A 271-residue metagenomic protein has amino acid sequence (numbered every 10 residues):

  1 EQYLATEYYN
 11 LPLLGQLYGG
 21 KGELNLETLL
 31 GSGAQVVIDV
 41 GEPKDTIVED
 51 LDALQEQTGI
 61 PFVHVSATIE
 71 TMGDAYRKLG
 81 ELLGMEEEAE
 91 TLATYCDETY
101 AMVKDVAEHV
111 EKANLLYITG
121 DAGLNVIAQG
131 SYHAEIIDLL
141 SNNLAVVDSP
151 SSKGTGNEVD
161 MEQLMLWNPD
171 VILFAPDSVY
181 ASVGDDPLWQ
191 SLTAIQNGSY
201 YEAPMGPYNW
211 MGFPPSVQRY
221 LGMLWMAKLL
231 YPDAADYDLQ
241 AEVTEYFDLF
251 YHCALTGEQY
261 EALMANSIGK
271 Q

Functional and structural regions predicted by a protein language model:
E1-S32, V36-K44, N142-A145: A short, structured surface patch at a secondary-structure boundary
L13-G15, V36-V40, P61-S66, A113-T119 (+4 more regions): Structural recognition of the beta-strand scaffold that forms the well-ordered cores of secreted hydrolase catalytic
Y18, V126-T155: Alpha-helical, coiled-coil/dimerization segments enriched in small aliphatic residues
G22, D45-E49, M72-D74, L124-A128 (+3 more regions): Extracytoplasmic/secreted cell-surface and envelope-processing proteins
S32, V147, S151-E202: A contiguous binding-surface segment within folded domains or other stable secondary-structure elements
V48-N125, P204-I268: Extracytoplasmic substrate-binding proteins
Q57-T58, L140-S141, I195-Q196: Short, structured coil segments at secondary-structure junctions
V126-I127, S131-A134, E158-W167, M226: A residue-level marker of the well-folded mature domains of exported/periplasmic proteins
